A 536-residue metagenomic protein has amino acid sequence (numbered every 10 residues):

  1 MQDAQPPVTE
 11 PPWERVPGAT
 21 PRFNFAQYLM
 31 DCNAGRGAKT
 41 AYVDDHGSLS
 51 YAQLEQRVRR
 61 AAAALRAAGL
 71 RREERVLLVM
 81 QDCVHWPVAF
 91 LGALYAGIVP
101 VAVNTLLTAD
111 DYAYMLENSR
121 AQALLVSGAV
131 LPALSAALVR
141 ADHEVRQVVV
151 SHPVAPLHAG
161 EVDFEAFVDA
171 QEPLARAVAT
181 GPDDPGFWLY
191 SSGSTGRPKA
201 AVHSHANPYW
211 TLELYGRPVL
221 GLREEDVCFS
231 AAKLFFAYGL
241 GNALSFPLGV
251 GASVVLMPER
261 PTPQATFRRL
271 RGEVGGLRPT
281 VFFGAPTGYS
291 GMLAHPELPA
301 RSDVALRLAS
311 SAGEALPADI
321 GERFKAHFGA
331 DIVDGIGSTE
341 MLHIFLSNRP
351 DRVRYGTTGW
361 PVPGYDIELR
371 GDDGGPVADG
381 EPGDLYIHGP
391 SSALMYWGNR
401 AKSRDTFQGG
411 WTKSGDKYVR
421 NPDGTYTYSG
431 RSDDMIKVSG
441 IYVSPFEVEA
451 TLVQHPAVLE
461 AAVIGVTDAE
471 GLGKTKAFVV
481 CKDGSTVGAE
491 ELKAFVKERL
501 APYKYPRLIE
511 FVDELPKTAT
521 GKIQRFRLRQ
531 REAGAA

Functional and structural regions predicted by a protein language model:
A38, V149-V150, A155, E161 (+3 more regions): Conserved pre-ATP/AMP-binding loop-to-beta segment of ANL
A38-C83, P87-L91, T108-A113, E117 (+1 more regions): Conserved AMP-binding/adenylate-forming core of the ANL superfamily
E55-A63, D169, P173, P182-F187 (+5 more regions): Conserved structural elements of the adenylate-forming
A67-A68, Y95-A166, D483-S485: Structural core segment of the AMP-binding/adenylate-forming
L107, L124-V126, F282, G389 (+5 more regions): AMP-binding/adenylate-forming catalytic core of the ANL superfamily
Y209-S230, A237-T280, H295: Conserved AMP-binding/adenylation subdomain of ANL enzymes
P279-G284, L293-R354, D366: Gly/Ser/Thr-rich phosphate-binding loop
W360-G364, G375-T406, V443: Conserved ATP/PPi-binding loop(s) of AMP-dependent carboxylate-activating enzymes
